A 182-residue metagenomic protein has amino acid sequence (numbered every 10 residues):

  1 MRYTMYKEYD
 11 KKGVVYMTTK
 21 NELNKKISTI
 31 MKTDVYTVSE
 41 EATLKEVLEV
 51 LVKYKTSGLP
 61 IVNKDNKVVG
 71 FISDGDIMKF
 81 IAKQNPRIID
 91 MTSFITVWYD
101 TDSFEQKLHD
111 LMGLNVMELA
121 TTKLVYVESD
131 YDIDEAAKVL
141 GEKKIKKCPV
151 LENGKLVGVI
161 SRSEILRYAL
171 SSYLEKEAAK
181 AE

Functional and structural regions predicted by a protein language model:
M1-E182: Tandem CBS (Cystathionine beta-synthase) repeat/Bateman regulatory domains
